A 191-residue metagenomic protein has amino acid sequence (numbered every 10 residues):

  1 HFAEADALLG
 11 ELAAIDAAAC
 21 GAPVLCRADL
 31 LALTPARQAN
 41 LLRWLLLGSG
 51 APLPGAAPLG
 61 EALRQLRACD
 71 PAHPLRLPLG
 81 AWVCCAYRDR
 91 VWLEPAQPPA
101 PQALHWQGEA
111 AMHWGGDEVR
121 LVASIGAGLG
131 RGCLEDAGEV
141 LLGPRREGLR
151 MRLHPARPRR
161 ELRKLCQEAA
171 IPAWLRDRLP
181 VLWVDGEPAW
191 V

Functional and structural regions predicted by a protein language model:
F2-V191: AMP-forming adenylation/ATP pyrophosphatase catalytic core
